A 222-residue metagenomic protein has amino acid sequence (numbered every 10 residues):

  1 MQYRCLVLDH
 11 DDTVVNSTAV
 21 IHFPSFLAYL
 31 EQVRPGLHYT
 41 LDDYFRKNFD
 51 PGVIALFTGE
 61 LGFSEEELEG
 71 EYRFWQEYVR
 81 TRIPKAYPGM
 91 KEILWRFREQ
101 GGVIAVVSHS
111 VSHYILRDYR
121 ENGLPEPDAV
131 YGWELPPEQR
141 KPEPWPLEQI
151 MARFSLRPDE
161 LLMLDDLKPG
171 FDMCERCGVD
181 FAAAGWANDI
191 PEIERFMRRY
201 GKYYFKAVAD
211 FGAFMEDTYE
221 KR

Functional and structural regions predicted by a protein language model:
M1-R4, S112, L116-R222: Asp-based, Mg2+/Mn2+-dependent phosphohydrolase catalytic module
Q2-W95, Q100: N-terminal helical cap/lid subdomain that shapes the substrate entry/recognition surface in HAD-like hydrolases
V14, I104, M163-L164: Conserved SAM-binding loop
Y44-F45, P84, V106, E160-L162: Residue-level marker of alpha-helix boundaries and capping positions
Y72, M90-N122, V130-P136: Substrate-recognition element of Asp-dependent hydrolases with the DxDx(T/V) motif
